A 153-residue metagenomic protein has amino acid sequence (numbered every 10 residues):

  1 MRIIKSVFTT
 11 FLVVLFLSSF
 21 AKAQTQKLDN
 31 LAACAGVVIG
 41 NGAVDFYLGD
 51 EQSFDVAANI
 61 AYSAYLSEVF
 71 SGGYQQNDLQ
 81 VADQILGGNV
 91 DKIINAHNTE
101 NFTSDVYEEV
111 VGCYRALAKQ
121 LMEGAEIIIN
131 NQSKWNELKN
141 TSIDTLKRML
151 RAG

Functional and structural regions predicted by a protein language model:
M1-I3: N-terminal secretory signal peptides that target proteins for export/translocation
K5, F11, L17-T25: Sec/Tat signal peptide C-region and signal peptidase I cleavage site
F16, A43-V44, M122: A generic secondary-structure boundary signal that marks alpha-helix termini
F16, V38-I39, L117: Generic short alpha-helical hydrophobic face used as a protein-protein interaction/packing hotspot
L17, L28-D29, Y107: Processing junctions and N-termini across compartments
Q24-Q80: Short N-proximal segments of mature Sec-exported proteins
L66-G153: Compact alpha-helical subdomains of small soluble proteins
